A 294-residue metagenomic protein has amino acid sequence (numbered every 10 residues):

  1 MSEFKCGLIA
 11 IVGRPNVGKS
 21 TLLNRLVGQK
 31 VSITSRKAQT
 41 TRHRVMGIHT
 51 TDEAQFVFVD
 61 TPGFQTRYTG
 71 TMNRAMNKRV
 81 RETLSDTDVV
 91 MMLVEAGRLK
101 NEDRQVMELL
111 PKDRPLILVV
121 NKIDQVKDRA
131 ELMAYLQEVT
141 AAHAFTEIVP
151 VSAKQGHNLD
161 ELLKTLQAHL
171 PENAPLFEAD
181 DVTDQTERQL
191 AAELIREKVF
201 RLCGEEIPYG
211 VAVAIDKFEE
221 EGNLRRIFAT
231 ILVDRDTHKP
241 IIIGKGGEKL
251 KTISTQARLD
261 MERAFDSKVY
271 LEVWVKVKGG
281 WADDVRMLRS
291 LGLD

Functional and structural regions predicted by a protein language model:
M1-K78, E82-L84: Conserved G1/Walker A P-loop phosphate-binding module
V12, N16, L22, V45 (+8 more regions): Residue-level signature of catalytic and energy-coupling elements of molecular machines, predominantly ATP/GTP-dependent
G18, N158, K249: Conserved glycine(s) of the Walker
Q29, I48, D52, F64 (+11 more regions): Conserved, well-folded catalytic cores of nucleic-acid-processing and energy-transducing macromolecular machines
Q65-Y68, K100-N101, V126-A130, H157-E161 (+2 more regions): Switch/connector loops and helix/strand junctions flanking conserved nucleotide-binding motifs in nucleotide-processing
L84-R104, D113-E131, K154: Conserved Switch II/interswitch segment of TRAFAC-class P-loop GTPases
P115-I117, D124-T183: Canonical P-loop GTPase G-domain recognition
E187-D294: P-loop NTP-binding site
